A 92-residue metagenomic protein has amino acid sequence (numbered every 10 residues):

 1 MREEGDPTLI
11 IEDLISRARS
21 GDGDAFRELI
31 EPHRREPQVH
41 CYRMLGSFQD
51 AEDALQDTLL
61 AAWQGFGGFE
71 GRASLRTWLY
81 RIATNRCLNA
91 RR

Functional and structural regions predicted by a protein language model:
M1-S20, D24, E28-P32, N89-R92: Intrinsic, short, N-terminal disordered tails of RNA polymerase sigma-factor systems
R2-E4, R19-E28, Q38-D57, E70: Short, charged helix-capping/linker segments at alpha-helix termini
I10, E36, W78: Charged catalytic carboxylate motif
L29-H33, P37, A83: Hydrophobic/aromatic residues within well-ordered alpha-helical segments
E31, E52, W63: Conserved catalytic core of two-component sensor histidine kinases
D53-L60, A73-N85: Structural recognition of an alpha-helix C-terminal capping motif at a helix-to-coil junction
G65-F66, R76: Ligand-binding pocket scaffold of soluble enzyme catalytic domains
G67-E70, T84-R92: Arg/Lys-rich amphipathic alpha helix in sigma70-family domain 2
